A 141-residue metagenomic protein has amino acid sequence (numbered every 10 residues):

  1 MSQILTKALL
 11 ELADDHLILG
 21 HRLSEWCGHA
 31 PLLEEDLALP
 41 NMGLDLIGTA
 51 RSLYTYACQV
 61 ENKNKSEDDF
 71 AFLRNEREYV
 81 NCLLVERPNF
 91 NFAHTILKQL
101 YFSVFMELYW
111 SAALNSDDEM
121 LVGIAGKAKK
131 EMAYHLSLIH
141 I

Functional and structural regions predicted by a protein language model:
M1-L10, L73-K98, S116: Acidic/His metal-coordination segments adjacent to aromatic residues that form catalytic metal sites in metalloenzymes
Q3-W26: Short, Lys/Arg-rich amphipathic segments at extreme N-termini
I4-E11, A30-T49, T95, M120-Y134: Alpha-helical scaffold segments that form or flank carboxylate-/histidine-based iron centers
D15-L23, T49, L53, F102-Y109 (+1 more regions): Amphipathic, well-ordered alpha-helical segments in soluble domains
L19-N41, F105-V122: Helix-loop segments that flank and shape redox-cofactor active sites
N41, I47-K65: Carboxylate/His-rich catalytic cores and anion/metal-binding grooves
L84-S137: Internal, conserved structured core segments that host functional sites
H140-I141: Conserved small/polar residues in nucleotide/adenosyl-binding loops
